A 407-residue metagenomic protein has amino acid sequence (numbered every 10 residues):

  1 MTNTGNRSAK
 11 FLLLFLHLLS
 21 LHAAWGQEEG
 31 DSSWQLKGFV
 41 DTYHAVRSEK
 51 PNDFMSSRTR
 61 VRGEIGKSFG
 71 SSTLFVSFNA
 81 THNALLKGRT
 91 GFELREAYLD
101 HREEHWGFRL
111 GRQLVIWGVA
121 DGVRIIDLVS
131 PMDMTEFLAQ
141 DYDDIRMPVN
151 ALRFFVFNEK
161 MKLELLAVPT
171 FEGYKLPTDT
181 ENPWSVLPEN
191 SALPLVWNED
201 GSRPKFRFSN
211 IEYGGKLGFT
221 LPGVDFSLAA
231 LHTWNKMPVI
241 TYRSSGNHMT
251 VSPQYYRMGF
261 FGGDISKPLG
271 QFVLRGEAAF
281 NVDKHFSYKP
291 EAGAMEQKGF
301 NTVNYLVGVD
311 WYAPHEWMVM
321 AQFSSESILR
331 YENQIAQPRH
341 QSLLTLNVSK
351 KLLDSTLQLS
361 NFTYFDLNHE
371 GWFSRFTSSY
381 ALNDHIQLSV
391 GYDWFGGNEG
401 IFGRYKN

Functional and structural regions predicted by a protein language model:
E28-S48, S72-V76, L359: Transmembrane beta-strand segments of Gram-negative outer membrane beta-barrel proteins
W34, S71-V76, W106-F108, K160-L163 (+5 more regions): Repeated loop/turn-to-beta-strand initiation elements of outer-membrane beta-barrel proteins
G38, V61-K67, E96-H101, L152-V156 (+8 more regions): Residues on the lipid-exposed face of transmembrane beta-strands in outer-membrane beta-barrel proteins
T42-S48, F69-S71, A80-A84, E103-H105 (+11 more regions): Transmembrane beta-strands of outer-membrane beta-barrel pores
S48-P51, T81-L85, E136-Q140, E199-R203 (+5 more regions): Extracellular loop and loop/strand-boundary signature of outer-membrane beta-barrel proteins
D53-T59, T90-R95, E104, R146-N150 (+8 more regions): Residues that define the transmembrane beta-barrel architecture of outer-membrane proteins
G66-W184, P222, F395-G397: Outer membrane beta-barrel
T233, S266-P290, A294-Y364: Detector for outer-membrane/organellar transmembrane beta-barrel domains, recognizing the amphipathic beta-strand
